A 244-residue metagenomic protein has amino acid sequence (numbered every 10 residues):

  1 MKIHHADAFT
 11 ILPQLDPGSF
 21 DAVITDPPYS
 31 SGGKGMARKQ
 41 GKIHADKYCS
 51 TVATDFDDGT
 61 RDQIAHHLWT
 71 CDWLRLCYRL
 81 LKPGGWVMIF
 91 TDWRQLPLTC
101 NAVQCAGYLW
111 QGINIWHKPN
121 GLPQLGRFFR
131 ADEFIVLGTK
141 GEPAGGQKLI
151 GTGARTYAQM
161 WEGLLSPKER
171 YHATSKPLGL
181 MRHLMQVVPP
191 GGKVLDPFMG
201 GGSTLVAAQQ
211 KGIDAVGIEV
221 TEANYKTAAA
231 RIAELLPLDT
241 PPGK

Functional and structural regions predicted by a protein language model:
M1-G217, T221-Y225: Core catalytic lobe of class I
A228-A229: Conserved SAM-binding loop
A233-K244: Class I S-adenosyl-L-methionine-dependent methyltransferase module
